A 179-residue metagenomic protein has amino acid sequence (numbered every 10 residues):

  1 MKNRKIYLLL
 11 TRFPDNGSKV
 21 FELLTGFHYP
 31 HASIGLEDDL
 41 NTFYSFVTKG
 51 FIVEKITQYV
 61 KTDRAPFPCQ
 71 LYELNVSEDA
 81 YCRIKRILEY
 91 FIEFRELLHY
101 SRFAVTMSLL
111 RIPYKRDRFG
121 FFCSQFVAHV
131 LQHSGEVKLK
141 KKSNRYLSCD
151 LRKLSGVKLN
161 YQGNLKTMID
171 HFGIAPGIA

Functional and structural regions predicted by a protein language model:
R4-Y7: Extreme N-terminal starter segment of soluble prokaryotic enzymes
L9-N75, S108-K115: Glycine-rich catalytic cores of cysteine/serine-nucleophile enzymes that process amide/ester linkages in cell-envelope
G17-F21, F94-L97, S148: Generic secondary-structure boundary/loop-capping signal
E78-T106: A structural motif
R102-A179: Activation targets extended, charge/polar-rich intrinsically disordered C-terminal tails
